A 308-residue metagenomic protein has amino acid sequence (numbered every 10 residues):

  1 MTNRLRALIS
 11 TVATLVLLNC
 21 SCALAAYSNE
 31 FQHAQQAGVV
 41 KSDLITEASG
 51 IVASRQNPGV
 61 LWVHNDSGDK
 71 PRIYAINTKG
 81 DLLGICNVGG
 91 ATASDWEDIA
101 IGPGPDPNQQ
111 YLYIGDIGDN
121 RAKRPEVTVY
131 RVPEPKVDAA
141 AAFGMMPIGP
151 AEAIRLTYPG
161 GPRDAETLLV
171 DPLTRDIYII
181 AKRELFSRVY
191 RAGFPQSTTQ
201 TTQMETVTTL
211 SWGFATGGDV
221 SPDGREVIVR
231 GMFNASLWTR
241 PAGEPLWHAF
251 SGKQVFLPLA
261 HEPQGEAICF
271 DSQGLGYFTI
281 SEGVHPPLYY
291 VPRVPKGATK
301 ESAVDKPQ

Functional and structural regions predicted by a protein language model:
M1-L5: N-terminal secretory signal peptides that target proteins for export/translocation
A7-V12, F143-G144: A detector of low-complexity, intrinsically disordered, Ser/Thr/Gly/Pro/Ala-rich segments
S10-S21: Bacterial N-terminal signal peptides
L24-Q308: Sequence/structural signature of beta-propeller domains
